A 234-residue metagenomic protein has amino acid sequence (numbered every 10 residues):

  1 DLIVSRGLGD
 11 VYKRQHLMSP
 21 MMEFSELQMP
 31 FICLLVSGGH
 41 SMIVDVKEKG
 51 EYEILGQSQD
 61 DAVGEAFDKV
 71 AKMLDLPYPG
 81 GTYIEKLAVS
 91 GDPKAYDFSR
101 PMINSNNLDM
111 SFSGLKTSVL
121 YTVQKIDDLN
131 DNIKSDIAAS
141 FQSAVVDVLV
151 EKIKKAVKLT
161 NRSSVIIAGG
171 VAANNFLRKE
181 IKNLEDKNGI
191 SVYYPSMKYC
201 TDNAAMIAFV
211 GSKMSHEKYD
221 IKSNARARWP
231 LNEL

Functional and structural regions predicted by a protein language model:
D1-Y12: Single conserved hydrophobic/aromatic residue that forms the stacking wall/gate of nucleotide- or nucleobase-binding
D10-I32, V210-G211: Conserved phosphate-binding catalytic cores of ATP/NTP-utilizing and phosphoryl-transfer enzymes
H16-P20, P195-E233: Glycine-rich phosphate-binding/hydrolytic loop that grips phosphoryl groups
M18, C33, S41-D45: Short beta-strand scaffold segments in enzyme catalytic cores
S25, E48-D92, K116-T117, Y121-D127: Glycine-rich phosphate-binding loop plus the immediately following alpha-helix
F31-L35, I166: Short glycine-aspartate micro-motif
K86-V165, N174-N188, S215, N232-L234: A contiguous, well-structured pocket-lining segment that forms one wall/lid of small-molecule binding clefts in soluble
V165, K182-I207: Conserved phosphate-binding/catalytic loops in two-lobed NTP-binding clefts
